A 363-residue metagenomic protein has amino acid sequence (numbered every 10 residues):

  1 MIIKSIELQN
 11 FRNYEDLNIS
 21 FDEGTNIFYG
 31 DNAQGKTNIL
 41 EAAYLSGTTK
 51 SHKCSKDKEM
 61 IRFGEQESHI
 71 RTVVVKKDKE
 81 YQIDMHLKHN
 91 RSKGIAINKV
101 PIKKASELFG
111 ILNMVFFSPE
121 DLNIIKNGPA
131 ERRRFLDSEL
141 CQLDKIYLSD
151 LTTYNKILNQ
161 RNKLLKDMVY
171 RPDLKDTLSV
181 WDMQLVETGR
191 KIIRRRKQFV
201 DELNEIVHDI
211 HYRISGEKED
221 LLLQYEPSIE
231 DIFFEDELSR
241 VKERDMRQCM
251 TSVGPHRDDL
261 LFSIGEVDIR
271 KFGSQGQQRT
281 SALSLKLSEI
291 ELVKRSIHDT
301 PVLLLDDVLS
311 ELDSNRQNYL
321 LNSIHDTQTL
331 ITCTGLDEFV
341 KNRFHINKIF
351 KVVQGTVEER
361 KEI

Functional and structural regions predicted by a protein language model:
M1-D31, R171-V302, E311, N315 (+3 more regions): Conserved NTPase motor "head" modules and their coupling/switch loops across ABC/AAA+ ATPases, GTPases, and GHKL ATPases
G35-K36: Conserved lysine of the Walker
L45-D57, S288-S296: Post-Walker A helix-loop "phosphate-sensing" segment adjacent to the P-loop in P-loop NTPases
T48-I125, P129-E131, L140-L143, Y147 (+2 more regions): Nucleotide-state sensing region of NTPase/ATPase domains
T72, Q328-G335: Structural recognition of the conserved hydrophobic beta-strand(s) that form the central parallel beta-sheet of P-loop
S106-M114, S118-M183, E187, E359-R360: A conserved P-loop NTPase coupling/switch region
D306-V308: Walker B catalytic acidic pair
